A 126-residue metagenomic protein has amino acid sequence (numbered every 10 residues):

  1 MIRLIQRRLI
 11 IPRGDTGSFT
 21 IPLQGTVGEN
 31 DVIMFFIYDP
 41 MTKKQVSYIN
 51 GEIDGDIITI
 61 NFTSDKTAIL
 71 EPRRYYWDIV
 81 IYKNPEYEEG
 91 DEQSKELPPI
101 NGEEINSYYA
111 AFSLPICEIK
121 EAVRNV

Functional and structural regions predicted by a protein language model:
M1-V126: Contiguous segments within soluble domain cores/interaction surfaces
